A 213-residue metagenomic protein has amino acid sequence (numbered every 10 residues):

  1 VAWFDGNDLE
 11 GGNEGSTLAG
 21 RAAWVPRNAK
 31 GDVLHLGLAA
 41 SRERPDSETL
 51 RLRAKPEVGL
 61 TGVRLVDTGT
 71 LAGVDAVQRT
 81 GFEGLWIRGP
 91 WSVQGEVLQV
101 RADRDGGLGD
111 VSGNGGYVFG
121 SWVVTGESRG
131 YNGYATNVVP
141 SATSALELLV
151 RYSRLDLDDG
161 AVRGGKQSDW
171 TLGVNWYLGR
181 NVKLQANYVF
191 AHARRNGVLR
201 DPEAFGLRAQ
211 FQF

Functional and structural regions predicted by a protein language model:
V1-D46: Aromatic- and glycine-enriched pocket-lining scaffold segments that form the walls of small-molecule binding clefts
T49-F213: Outer-membrane beta-barrel pore domains
